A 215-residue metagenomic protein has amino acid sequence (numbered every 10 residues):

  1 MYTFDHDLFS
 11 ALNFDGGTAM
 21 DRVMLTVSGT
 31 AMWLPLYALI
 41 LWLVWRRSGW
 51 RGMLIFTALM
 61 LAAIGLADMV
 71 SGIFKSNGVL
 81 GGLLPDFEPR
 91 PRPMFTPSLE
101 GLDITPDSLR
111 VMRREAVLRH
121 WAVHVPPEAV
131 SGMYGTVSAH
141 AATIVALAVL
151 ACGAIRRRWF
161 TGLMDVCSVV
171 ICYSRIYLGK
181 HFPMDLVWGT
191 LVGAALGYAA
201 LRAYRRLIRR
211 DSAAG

Functional and structural regions predicted by a protein language model:
M1-Y37, V70-E128: N-terminal transmembrane-helix/juxtamembrane module of multi-pass inner/ER membrane proteins
M24, R51-A63, W159-M164, M184-W188: Alpha-helical transmembrane segments of integral membrane proteins
V27-W45, A58, H140-I144: Hydrophobic alpha-helical transmembrane segments
T30, L34, T57-D68, T190 (+1 more regions): Alpha-helical transmembrane spans of integral membrane proteins, capturing the lipid-embedded, hydrophobic core of TM
T30, R46-W50, A154-W159: Transmembrane helix interruption/hinge and helix-loop junction motifs
L39-I40, L66, V70, F74 (+2 more regions): Alpha-helical membrane-inserting segments
I40-L80: Interfacial segments of alpha-helical transmembrane regions
S108-G215: Membrane-embedded catalytic cores of phosphoryl/pyrophosphoryl-handling enzymes
